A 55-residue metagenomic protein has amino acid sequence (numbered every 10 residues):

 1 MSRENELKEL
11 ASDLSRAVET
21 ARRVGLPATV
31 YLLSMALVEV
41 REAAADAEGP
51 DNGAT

Functional and structural regions predicted by a protein language model:
M1-R3, A47: A short, structure-level motif marking secondary-structure boundaries and short turns
R3-D13: Short amphipathic alpha-helical heptad-repeat segments
V18-T55: Short, charge-rich amphipathic interface segments used for partner binding and complex assembly
